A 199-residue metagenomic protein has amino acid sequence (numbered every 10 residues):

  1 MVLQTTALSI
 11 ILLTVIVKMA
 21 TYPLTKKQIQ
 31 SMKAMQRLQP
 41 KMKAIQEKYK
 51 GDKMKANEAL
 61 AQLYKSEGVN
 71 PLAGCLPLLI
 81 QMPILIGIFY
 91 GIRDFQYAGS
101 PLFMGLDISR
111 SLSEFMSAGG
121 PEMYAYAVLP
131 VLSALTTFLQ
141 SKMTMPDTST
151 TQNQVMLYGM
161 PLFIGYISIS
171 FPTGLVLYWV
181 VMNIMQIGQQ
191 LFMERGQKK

Functional and structural regions predicted by a protein language model:
M1-K199: Helix-loop-helix
